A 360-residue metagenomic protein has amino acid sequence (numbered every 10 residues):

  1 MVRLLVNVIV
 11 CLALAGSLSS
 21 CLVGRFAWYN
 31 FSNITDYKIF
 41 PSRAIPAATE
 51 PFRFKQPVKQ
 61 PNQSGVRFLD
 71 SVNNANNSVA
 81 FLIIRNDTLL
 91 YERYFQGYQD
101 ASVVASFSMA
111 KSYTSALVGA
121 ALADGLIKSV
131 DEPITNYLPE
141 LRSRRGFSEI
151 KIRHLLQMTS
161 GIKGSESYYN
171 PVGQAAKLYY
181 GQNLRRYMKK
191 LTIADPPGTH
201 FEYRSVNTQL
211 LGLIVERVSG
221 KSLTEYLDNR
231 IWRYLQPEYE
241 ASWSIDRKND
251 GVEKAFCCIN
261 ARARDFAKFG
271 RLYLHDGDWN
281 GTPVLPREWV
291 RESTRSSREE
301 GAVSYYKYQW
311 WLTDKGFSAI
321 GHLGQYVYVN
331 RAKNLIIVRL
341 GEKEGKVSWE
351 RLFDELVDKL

Functional and structural regions predicted by a protein language model:
L4, G16-Y98, A123-I127, V357-L360: N-terminal leader/targeting segments and the immediately adjacent pre-domain N-terminus
L22-W28, A319-L360: Structured C-terminal helix/loop/strand segments within mature extracytoplasmic catalytic/sensor domains
A75-S78, S102, H322-G324: Short, small/polar residue-rich loop motifs at catalytic or cofactor-binding pockets
D87, A105-V130, L155, L211-V215 (+1 more regions): Active-site SXXK
D124-I162, K190-T192, S219-F256: Active-site helix/loop module of the DD-peptidase/beta-lactamase fold, centered on the serine-lysine SxxK catalytic
G164-D246: A small/polar active-site loop signature that marks catalytic segments
N207-I214, A255-D278, Q325-G341: Active-site-proximal alpha-helical segments within enzyme catalytic domains
E238-Y239, S244, V290-I336: Active-site Gly/Thr loop motif
